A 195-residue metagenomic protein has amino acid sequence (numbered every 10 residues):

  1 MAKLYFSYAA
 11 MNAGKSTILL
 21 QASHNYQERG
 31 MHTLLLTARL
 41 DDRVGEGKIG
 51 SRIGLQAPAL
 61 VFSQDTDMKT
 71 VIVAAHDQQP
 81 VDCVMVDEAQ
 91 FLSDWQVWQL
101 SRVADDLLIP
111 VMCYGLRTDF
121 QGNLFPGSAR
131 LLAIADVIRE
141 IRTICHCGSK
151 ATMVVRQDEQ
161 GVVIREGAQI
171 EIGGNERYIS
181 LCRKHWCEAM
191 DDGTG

Functional and structural regions predicted by a protein language model:
M1-A75, D119-R130, E140-T143, V163-R165 (+1 more regions): Conserved P-loop
A22, Q99-L107, R130-I134: Catalytic-core regions built around general acid/base machinery
D87-A89, G115-L116: Walker B catalytic acidic pair
A89-L100, F120-F125: Conserved ATPase-coupling elements of RecA-like P-loop NTPase cores
A104-P126: Sensor-1/coupling segment of RecA-like P-loop NTPase cores
D136, R142-V163: Conserved AAA+ ATPase core "coupling" helix
